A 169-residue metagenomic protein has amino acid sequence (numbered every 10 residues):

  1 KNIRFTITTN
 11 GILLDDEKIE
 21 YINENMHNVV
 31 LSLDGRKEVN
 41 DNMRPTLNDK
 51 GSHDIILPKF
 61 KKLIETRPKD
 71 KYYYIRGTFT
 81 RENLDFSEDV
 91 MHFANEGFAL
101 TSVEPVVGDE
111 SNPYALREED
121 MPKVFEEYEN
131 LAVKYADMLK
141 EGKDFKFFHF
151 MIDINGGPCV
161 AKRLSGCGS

Functional and structural regions predicted by a protein language model:
K1-K37: Conserved SAM/AdoMet-binding glycine-rich loop
E38, N42-K61, E65, K69-K162 (+1 more regions): Radical SAM enzyme [4Fe-4S]-AdoMet core and its adjacent flexible, acidic and glycine-rich loops/tails across
